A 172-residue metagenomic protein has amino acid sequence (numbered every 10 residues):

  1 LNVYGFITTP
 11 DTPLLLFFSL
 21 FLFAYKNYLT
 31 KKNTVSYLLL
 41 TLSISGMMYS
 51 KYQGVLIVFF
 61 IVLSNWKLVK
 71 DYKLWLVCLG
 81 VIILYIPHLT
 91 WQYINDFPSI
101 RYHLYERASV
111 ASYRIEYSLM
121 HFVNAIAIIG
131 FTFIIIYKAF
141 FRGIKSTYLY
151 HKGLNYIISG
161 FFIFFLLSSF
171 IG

Functional and structural regions predicted by a protein language model:
N2, L22, I61-N65, H88-Q92 (+1 more regions): Structural signal for membrane-spanning alpha-helices in multi-pass inner-membrane proteins, emphasizing helix cores
V3-P13: Short acidic/glycine- and proline-prone juxtamembrane loop motifs at membrane-interface regions of multi-pass membrane
D11, N33-L40, Q53, K73-V77 (+2 more regions): Residue-level signature of transmembrane alpha-helical entry/exit and packing/kink sites in multi-pass membrane
T12-L20, V58-F59: Membrane-embedded alpha-helical segments of multi-pass membrane proteins, especially the transmembrane helices
F21-Y37, F140: Membrane-interface transmembrane helices that cradle and orient dolichyl/undecaprenyl
V35-K51, V62-L63, V81-I83, F162-L166: Membrane-interface alpha helices of multi-pass inner-membrane proteins
I57-H151: Transmembrane-lumen/periplasm boundary regions of multi-pass, lipid-linked membrane glycan transferases
S146-F170: Transmembrane alpha-helix segments characteristic of polytopic inner-membrane glycan-assembly/cell-envelope
